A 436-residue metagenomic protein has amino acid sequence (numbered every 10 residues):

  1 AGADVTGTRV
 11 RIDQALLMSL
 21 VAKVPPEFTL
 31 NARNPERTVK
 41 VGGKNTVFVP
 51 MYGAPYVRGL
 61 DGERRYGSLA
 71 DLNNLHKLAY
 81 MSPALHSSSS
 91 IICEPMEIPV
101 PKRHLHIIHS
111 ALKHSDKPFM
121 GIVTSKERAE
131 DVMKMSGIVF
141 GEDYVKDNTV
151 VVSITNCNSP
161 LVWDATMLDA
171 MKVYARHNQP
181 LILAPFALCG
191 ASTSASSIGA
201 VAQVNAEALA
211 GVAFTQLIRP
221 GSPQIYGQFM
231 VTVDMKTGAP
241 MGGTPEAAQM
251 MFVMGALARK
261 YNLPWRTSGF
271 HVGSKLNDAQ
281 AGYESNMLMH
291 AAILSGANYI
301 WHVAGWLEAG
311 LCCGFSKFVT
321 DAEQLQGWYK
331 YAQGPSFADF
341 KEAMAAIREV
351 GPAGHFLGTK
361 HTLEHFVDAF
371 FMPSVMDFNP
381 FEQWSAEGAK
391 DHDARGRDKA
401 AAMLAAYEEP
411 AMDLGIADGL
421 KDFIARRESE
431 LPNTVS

Functional and structural regions predicted by a protein language model:
A1, G7, S316-S436: Catalytic-core signal marking the mid-to-C-terminal active-site face
A1, L20-E27, L78-S82, H114 (+10 more regions): Change "in soluble alpha/beta enzymes" to "in soluble alpha/beta proteins
D4-A184, C189-S194, I198: Catalytic alpha/beta active-site cores
I12, Y66-N74, P99-H109, E127-K134 (+9 more regions): Conserved active-site and cofactor/substrate-binding residues in soluble primary-metabolism enzymes
R33-Y56, L217-V231, W301-G310, Y329-T362: Electropositive, surface-exposed helix/loop patches at the edges of structured domains that serve as adaptable
N34, S68-D71, S125, G141-D143 (+8 more regions): Intrinsic-disorder/low-complexity, polar/charged segments
I154-Q324: Glycine-rich anion/phosphate-binding loop at the beta-strand->alpha-helix junction
